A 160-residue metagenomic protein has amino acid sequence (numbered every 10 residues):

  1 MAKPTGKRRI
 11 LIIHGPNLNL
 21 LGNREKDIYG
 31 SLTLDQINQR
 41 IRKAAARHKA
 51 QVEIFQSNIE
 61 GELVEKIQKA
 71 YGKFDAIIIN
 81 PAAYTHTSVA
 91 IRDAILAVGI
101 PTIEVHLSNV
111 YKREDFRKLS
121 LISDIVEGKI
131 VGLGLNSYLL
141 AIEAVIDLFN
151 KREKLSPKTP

Functional and structural regions predicted by a protein language model:
G6-I10: Extreme N-terminal starter segment of soluble prokaryotic enzymes
P16-L18, A82-T85, S108-V110: Short glycine-rich anion-binding loops that position phosphate/pyrophosphate groups of nucleotides and phosphorylated
L21-D35: Glycine- and acidic-residue-enriched helix-capping/strand-helix junction motifs
Q51-G61: Short beta->alpha junction loops
K69, S88-V98: Short Gly/Thr/Asp-enriched flexible loops that form oxyanion-binding sites at enzyme active sites
A70-I77: Short acidic/histidine-rich motifs immediately flanking catalytic phosphotransfer sites in two-component signaling
L96-R113: Short, acidic/small-residue loops that bind anionic groups at enzyme active sites
K112-S156: Short, glycine-/small-residue-rich phosphate/pyrophosphate-handling segment
